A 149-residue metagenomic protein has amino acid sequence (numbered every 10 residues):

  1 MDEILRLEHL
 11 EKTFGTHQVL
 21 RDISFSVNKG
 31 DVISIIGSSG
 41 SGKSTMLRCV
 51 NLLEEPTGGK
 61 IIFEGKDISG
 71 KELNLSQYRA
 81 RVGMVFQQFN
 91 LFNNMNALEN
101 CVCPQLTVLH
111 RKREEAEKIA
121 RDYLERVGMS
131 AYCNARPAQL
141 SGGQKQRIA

Functional and structural regions predicted by a protein language model:
D2-A149: ABC family nucleotide-binding domain
